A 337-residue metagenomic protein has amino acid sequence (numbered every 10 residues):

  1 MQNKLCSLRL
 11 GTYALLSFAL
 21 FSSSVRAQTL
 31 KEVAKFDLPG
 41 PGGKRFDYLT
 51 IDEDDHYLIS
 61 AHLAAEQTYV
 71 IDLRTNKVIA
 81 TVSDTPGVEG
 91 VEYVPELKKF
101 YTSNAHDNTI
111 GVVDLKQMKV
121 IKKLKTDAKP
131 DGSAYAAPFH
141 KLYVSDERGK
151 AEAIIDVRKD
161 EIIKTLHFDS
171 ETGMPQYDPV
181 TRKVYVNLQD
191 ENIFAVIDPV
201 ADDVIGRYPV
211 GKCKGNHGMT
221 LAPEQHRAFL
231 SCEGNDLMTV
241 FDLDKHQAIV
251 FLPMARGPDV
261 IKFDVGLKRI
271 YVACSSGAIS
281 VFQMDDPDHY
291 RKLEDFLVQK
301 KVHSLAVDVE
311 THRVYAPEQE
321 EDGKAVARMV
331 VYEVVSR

Functional and structural regions predicted by a protein language model:
M1, A19-S22, R291: Compositionally biased, low-structure terminal segments
Q2-Y13: Bacterial N-terminal signal peptides that target proteins for export
G11-F21: Bacterial N-terminal signal peptides
R26-R337: Predominantly soluble domains enriched in secretory-pathway, periplasmic, or organellar proteins
